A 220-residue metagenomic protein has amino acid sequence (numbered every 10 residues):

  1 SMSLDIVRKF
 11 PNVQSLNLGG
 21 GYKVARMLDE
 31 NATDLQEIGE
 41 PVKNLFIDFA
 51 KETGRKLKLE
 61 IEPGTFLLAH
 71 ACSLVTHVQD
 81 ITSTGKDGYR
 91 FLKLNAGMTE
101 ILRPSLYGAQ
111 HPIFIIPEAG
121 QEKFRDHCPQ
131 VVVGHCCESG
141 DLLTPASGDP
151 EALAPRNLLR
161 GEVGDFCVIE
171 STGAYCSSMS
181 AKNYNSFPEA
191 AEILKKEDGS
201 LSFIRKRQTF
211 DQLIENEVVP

Functional and structural regions predicted by a protein language model:
S1-T82, N185-F187: Active-site loop/helix belt of alpha/beta enzymes
T53-P220: Charged (often Lys/Glu-rich) extended helix/loop segments that serve as interaction or gating elements
